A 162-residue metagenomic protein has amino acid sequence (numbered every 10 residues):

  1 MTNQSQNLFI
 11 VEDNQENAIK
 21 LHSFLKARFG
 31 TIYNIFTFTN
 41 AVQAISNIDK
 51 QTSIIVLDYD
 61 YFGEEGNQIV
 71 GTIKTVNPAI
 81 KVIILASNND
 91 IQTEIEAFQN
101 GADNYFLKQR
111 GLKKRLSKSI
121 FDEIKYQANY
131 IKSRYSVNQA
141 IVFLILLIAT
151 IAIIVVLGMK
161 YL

Functional and structural regions predicted by a protein language model:
Q4-L25, I54-I55: Conserved acidic segment of CheY-like receiver
F24, R115-Q127: Receiver (REC) domain switch/output surface
T37-I54: Acidic, metal-coordinating helix/loop segments flanking the phosphotransfer/catalytic sites of two-component signaling
D49-K50, I73-A79, N100: Conserved phosphotransfer cores of two-component systems
T52-I73: Conserved phosphotransfer microenvironments
D103-N104: Primary mode marks residue(s) on the alpha4-beta5-alpha5 output face of response regulator receiver
I131-L162: C-terminal single-pass membrane-anchor helix
